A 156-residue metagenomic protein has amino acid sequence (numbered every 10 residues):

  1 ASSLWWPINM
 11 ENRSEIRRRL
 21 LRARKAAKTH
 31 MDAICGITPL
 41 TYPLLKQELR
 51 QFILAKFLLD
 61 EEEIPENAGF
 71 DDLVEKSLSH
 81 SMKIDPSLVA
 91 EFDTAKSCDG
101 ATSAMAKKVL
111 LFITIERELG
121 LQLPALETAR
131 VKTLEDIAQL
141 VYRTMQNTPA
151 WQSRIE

Functional and structural regions predicted by a protein language model:
S2-L4: Extreme N-terminal basic, low-complexity initiation segments that serve as generic localization/processing leaders
W6-E118, A125-E156: Phosphopantetheine-dependent thiolation modules in NRPS/PKS and related acyl-activating systems
